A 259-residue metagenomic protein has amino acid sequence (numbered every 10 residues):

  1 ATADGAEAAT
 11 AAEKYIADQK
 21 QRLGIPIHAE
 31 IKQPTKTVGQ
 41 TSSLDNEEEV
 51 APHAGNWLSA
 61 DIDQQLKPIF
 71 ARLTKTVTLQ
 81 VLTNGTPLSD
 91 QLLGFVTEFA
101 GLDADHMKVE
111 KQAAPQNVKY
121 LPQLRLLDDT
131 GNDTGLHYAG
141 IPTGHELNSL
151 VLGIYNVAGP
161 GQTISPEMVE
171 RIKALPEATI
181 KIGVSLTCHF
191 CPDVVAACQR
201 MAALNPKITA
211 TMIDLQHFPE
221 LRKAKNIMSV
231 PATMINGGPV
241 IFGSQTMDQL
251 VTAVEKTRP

Functional and structural regions predicted by a protein language model:
A1-K32: A conserved FAD-binding loop/helix module that cradles the flavin
T41-T74, L150-P176: N-terminal leader/targeting and pre-domain segments
A60-L102, K173-P206: Local sequence-structure signature of Cys/Sec-based thiol-disulfide redox active-site neighborhoods
D63, T76, V230-T233, M247-L250: Catalytic cores of nucleotide-enabled group-transfer and carboxylate-activating enzymes in metabolic and assembly-line
A71, G85, Q91-A113, G144-V169 (+1 more regions): Acidic, two-metal ion nucleic-acid-processing modules in DNA metabolism proteins
N84, A104-P115, P206-E220: Thiol-based oxidoreductase modules, predominantly thioredoxin-like and allied folds used for disulfide exchange
P115-L136, R222-N236: Structural micro-motif
L126-G161, M234-P259: Non-catalytic, surface beta->alpha helical segment in thiol-disulfide oxidoreductase systems
